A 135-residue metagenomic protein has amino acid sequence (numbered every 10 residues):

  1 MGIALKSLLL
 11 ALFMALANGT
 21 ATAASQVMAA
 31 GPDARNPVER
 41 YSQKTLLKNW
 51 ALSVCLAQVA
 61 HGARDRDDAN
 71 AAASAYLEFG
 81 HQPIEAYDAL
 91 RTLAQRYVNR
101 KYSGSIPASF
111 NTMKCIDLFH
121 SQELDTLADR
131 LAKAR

Functional and structural regions predicted by a protein language model:
M1-S7: Positively charged n-region of N-terminal signal peptides that target proteins for export
S7-G19: Bacterial N-terminal signal peptides
A23-S74: N-terminal secretory signal peptides
D65-R135: Compact alpha-helical subdomains of small soluble proteins
